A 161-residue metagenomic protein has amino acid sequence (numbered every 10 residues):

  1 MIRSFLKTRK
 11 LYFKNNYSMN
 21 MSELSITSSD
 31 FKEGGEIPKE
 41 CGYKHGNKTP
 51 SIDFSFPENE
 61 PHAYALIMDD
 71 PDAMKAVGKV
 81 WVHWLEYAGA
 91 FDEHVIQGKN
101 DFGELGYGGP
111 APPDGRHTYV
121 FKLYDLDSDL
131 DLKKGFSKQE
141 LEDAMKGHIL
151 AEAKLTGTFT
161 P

Functional and structural regions predicted by a protein language model:
I2-P161: N-terminus-centered regions that define maturation/targeting leaders and the start of the first functional domain
